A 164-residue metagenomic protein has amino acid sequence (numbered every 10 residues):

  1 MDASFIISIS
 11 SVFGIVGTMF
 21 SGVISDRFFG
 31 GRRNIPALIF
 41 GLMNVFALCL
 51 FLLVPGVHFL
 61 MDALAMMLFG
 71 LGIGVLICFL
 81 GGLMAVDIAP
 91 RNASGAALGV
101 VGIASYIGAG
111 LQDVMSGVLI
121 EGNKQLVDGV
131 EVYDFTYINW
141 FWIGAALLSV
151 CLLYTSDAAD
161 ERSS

Functional and structural regions predicted by a protein language model:
M1-V12, A96, Y137: Loop-to-transmembrane helix entry
R27-G41: Cytoplasmic membrane-interface "Motif A"-like loop-to-helix N-cap segments of 12-TM Major Facilitator Superfamily
M43-G56: C-terminal ends and interior cores of transmembrane alpha-helices in multi-pass membrane transporters/permeases
M61-V75: Hydrophobic core of transmembrane alpha-helices in multi-pass small-molecule transporters, especially MFS/SLC-type
V75-A89: Intracellular juxtamembrane helix-capping segments at the cytosolic ends of symmetry-related transmembrane helices
R91-V100: Loop-to-transmembrane helix entry/capping segments in MFS-fold secondary transporters and related SLC/MFSD carriers
V118-A145: A membrane-interface helix-boundary motif in multi-pass transporters
Y154-E161: Conserved small/polar residues in nucleotide/adenosyl-binding loops
